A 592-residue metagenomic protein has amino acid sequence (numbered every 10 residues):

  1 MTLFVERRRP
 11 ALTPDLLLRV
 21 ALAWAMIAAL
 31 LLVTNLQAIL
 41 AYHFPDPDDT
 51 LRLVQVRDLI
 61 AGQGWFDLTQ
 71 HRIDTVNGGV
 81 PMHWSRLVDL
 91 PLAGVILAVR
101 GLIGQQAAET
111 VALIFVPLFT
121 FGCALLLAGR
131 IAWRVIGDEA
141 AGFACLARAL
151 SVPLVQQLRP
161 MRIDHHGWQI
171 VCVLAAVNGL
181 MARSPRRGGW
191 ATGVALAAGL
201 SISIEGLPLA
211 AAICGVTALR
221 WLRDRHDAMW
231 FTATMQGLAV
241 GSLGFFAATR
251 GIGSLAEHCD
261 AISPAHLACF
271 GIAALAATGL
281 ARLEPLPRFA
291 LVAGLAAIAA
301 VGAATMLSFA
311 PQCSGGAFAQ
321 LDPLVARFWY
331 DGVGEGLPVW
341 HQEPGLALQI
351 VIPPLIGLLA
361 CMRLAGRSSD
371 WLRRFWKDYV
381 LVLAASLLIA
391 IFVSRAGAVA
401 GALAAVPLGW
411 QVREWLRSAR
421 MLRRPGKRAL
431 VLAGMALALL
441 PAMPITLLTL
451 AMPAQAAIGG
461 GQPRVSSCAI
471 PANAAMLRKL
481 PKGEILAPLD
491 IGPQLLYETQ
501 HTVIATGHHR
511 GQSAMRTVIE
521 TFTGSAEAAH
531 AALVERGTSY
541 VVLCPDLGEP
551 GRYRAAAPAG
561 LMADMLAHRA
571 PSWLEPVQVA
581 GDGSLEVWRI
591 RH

Functional and structural regions predicted by a protein language model:
M1-Q37, L283-A297: Start-transfer (signal-anchor) and selected internal transmembrane alpha helices of multi-pass inner/ER membrane
L3-F4, K427-R428, A433-H592: Extracytoplasmic
A23-L30, V116-I131, A140-S184, G188-L222 (+2 more regions): Membrane-embedded helix bundles of polyisoprenyl
T34-V135, A140-L174, I204: Active-site lumenal/periplasmic loops and adjacent helix-entry segments of GT-C-fold, multi-pass membrane
R72, R100-Q106, A248-A261, F318-Q349: Juxtamembrane membrane-water interface segments that cap and precede transmembrane helices
L209-V292, E414-S418: Perimembrane helix-loop-helix junctions
R225-T232, L286-L295, A310-Q312, I356-L381: Membrane-interface helix-loop-helix junctions at transmembrane boundaries of multi-pass membrane enzymes, predominantly
V351-I356, K377, F392-L432: Hydrophobic/aromatic-rich transmembrane helices and adjacent perimembrane loops
